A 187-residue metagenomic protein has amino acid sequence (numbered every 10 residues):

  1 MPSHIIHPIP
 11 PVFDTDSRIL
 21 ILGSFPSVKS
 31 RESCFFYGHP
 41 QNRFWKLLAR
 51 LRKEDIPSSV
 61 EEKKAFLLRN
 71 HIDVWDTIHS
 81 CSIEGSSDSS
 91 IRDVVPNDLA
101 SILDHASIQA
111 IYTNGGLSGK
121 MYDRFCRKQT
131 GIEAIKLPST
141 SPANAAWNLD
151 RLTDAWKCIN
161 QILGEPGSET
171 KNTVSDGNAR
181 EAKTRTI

Functional and structural regions predicted by a protein language model:
S3-I6, P10-R18, H39-P40, S87-A100 (+1 more regions): C-terminal capping/extension of enzyme domains
R18-S24: Short, hydrophobic/glycine-enriched beta-strand segments
S24, T77-H79, S139: Short loop/turn segments at strand-loop or loop-helix junctions that form parts of catalytic or ligand-binding pockets
K29-S90: Short, surface-exposed acidic-centric catalytic microdomains
K46-R50, S101, H105, R124: Residue-level signal for well-ordered alpha-helical scaffold segments within enzymatic catalytic domains
R69-L117: Internal catalytic-core helix/loop-beta-alpha segment that presents or stabilizes conserved functional determinants
S118-Y122: Short, well-ordered alpha-helical microsegments
